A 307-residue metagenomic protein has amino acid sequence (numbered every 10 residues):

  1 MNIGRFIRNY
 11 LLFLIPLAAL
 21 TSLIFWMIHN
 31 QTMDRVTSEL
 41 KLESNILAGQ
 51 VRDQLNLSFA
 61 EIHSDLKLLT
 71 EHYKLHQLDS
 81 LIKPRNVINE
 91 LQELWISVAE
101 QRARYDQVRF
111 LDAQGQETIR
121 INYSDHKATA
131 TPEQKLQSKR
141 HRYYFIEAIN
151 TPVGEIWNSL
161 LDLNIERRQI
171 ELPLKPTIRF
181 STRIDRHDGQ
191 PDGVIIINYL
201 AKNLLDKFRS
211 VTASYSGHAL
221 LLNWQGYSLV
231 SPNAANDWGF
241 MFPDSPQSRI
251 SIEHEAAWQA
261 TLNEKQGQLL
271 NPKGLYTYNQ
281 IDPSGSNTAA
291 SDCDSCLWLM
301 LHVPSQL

Functional and structural regions predicted by a protein language model:
M1-A19, L174, Q306-L307: Positive-inside N-terminal membrane-insertion signal
F13, L17-P84, E100-R104, P176-T177: Juxtamembrane extracytoplasmic/periplasmic/luminal helical "stalk" adjacent to the first N-terminal
N45, H63, I88-W95, H141-F145 (+3 more regions): Extracytoplasmic/secreted envelope proteins and their assembly/folding machinery, especially bacterial periplasmic
E61-L68, V98-S124, N150-W157, R209-A234 (+1 more regions): Short N-terminal helix-loop-first-beta-strand/juxtamembrane motif that initiates sensory/input modules
I88-Q101, T131-Q134, E166-R167, R186-D188 (+3 more regions): Solvent-exposed, extracytoplasmic
E100-Q101, R120-N198: Extracytoplasmic/periplasmic ligand-binding sensor regions of membrane-associated signaling proteins
L111, I184-R186, L222, S284-G285: Core beta-strand residues in small-molecule sensory/regulatory alpha/beta domains
S245-L307: Extracellular/periplasmic juxtamembrane segments that couple receptor/chemosensory ectodomains to their
